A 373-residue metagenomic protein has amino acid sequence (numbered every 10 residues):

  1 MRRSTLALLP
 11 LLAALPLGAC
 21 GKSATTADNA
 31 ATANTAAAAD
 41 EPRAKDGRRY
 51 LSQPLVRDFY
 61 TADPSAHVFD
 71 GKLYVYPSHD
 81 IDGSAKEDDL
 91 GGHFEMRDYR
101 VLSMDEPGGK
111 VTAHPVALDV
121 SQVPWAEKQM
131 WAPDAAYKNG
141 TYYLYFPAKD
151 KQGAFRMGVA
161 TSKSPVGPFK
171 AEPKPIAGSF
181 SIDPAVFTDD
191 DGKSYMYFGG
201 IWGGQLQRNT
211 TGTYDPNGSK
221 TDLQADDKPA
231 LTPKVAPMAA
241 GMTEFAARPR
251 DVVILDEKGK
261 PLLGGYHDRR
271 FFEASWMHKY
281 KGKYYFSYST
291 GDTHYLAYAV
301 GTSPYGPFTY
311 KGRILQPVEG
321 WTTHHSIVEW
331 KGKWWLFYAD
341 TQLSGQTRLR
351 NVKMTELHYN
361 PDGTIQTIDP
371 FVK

Functional and structural regions predicted by a protein language model:
M1-L8: Bacterial N-terminal signal peptides that target proteins for export
L11: Flavin (primarily FAD) cofactor-binding/catalytic cores of flavoenzymes
L17-A19: C-terminal motif of bacterial Sec signal peptides marking the signal peptidase cleavage site
G21-S23: Bacterial signal peptide processing site
T25-K373: Carbohydrate-active catalytic/glycan-binding domains of CAZyme proteins, especially the secreted or lumenal ectodomains
